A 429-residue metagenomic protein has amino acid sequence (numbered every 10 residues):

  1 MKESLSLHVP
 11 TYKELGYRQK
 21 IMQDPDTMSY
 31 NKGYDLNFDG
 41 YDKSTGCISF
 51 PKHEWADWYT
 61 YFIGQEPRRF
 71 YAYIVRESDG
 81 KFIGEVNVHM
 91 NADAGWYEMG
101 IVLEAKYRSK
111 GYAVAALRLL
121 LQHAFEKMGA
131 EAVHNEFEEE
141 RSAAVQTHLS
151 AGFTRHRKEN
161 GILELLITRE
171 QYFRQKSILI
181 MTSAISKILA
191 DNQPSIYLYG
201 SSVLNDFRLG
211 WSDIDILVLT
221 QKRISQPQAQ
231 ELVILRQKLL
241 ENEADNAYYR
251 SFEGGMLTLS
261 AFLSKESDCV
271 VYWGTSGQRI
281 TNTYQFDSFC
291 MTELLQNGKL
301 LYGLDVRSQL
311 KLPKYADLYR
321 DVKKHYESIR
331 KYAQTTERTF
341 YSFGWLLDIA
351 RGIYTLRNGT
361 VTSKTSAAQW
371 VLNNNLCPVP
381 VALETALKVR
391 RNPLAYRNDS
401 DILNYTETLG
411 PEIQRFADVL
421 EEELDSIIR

Functional and structural regions predicted by a protein language model:
M1-A105, T154-F173: GNAT-family acyltransferases
E104, N135-V145: Conserved beta-strand-loop-alpha-helix junction that forms the acyl-donor binding cleft
S109-H123, V145-S150: Conserved acetyl-CoA-binding loop-helix of GNAT-fold acetyltransferases
E126-E136: Conserved GNAT acetyl-CoA-binding A-motif
R174-Y197, P227-Q230, R429: Helical scaffold of the NTase/Pol beta-like nucleotidyltransferase catalytic core
I196-R236, S251-M256: Catalytic metal-binding acidic patch
A229-T339, F343, G352: Conserved NTP/Mg2+-binding pocket subregion across the NTase superfamily
L300, L304-R429: Nucleotidyltransferase catalytic cores
